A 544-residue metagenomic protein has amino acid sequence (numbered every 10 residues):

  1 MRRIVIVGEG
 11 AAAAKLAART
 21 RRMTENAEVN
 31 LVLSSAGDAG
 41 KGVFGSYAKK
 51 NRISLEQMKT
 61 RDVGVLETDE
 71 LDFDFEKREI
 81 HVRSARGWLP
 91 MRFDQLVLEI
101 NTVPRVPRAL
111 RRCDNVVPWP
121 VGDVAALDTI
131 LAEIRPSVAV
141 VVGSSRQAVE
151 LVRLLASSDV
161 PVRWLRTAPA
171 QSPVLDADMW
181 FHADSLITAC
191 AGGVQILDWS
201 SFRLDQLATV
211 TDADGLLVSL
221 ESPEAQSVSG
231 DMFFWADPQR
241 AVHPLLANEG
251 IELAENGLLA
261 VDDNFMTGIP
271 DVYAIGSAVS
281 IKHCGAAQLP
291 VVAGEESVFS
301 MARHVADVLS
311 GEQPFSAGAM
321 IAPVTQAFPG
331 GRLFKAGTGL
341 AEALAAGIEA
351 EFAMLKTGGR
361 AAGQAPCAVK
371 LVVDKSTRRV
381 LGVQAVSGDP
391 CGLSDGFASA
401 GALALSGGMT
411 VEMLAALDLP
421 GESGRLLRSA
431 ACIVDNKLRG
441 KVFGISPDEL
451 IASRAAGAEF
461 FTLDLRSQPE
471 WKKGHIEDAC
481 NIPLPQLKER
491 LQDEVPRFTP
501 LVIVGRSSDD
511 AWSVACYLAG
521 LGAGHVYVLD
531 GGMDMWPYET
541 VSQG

Functional and structural regions predicted by a protein language model:
R2, A278-D389, L426-A452: Mid-to-C-terminal Rossmann-like scaffold of FAD/NAD(P)H-dependent oxidoreductases
R2-G64, S144-D178: Beta1-alpha1 glycine-rich phosphate/pyrophosphate-binding loop at the start of Rossmann-like nucleotide-binding domains
E28-N30, V65-S84, M91, S158-V261 (+1 more regions): A Rossmann-like FAD-binding core segment of flavoenzymes
M91-T102, S229-Q239, A302, R378: Short hydrophobic core segments
L98-S158, E255, A260-D263, I482-P485: Glycine-rich dinucleotide-binding loop and its adjacent helix/turn
C113-R135, A208-D212, L216, S227-H304 (+1 more regions): FAD-site-proximal beta/loop scaffold in flavoenzymes
G215-L216, E224-G257, F334-V411: C-terminal catalytic lobe of FAD-dependent flavoproteins
E412-F461, Q468-G544: Rhodanese-like catalytic fold shared by cysteine-dependent sulfurtransferases and DSP/PTP-type phosphatases
